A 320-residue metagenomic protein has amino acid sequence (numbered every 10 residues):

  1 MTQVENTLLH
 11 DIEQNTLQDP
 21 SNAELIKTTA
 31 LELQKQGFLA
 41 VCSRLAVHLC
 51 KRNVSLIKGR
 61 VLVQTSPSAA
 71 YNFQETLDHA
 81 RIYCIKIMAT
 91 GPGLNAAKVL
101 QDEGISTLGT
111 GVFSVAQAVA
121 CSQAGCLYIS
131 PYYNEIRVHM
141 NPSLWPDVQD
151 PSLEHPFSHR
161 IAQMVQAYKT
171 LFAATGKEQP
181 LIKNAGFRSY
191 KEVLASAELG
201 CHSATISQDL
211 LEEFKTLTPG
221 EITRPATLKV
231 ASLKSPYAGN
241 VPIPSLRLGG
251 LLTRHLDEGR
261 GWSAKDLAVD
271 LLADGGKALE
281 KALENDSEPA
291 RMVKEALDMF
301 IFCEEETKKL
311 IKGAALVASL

Functional and structural regions predicted by a protein language model:
M1-A97: Active-site beta->alpha loop and helix N-cap motifs at the rims of alpha/beta catalytic domains
D19-L31, S143-Q149, L267, L272-K281: A solvent-exposed, charged loop/short amphipathic helix patch at secondary-structure junctions
V41, Y71-E75, H79, F113 (+2 more regions): Alpha-helix N-cap and loop-to-helix initiation/capping positions
L49-K58, M164-P180, T307, A314: A structural motif corresponding to the C-terminal end of an alpha-helix and its immediate exit/capping segment
V63, I85, C121, S196 (+1 more regions): Residue-level signature of catalytic and energy-coupling elements of molecular machines, predominantly ATP/GTP-dependent
G91-L94, L108, F113-D257: Catalytic alpha/beta core domains of metabolic enzymes, predominantly
Q101-E103: A contiguous catalytic/ligand-binding core that recognizes phosphate-bearing ligands
G250-L320: C-terminal extensions of enzymes
